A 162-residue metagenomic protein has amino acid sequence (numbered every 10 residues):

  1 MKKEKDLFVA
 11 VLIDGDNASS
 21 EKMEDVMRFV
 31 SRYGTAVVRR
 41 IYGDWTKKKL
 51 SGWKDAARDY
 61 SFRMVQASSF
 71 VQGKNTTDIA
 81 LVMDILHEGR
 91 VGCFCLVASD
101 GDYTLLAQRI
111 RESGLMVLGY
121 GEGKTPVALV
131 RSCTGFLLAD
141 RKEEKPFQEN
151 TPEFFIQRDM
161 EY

Functional and structural regions predicted by a protein language model:
M1-G89, R111, M116: Domain-level signal for Mg2+-assisted phosphodiester chemistry and nucleotide/NA-binding surfaces in nucleic-acid
Y42, G92-S99, L106, I110 (+1 more regions): Acidic beta-strand-to-loop metal/phosphate-binding motif
R63-Q66, C95, L118-G119, L137: Short hydrophobic alpha-helical runs that function as membrane-insertion/retention elements
S69, S99-G101, L115, E122-G123 (+1 more regions): Short, ordered loop/turn segments at secondary-structure junctions
Q72, K124-L129, E144-K145: Short gly/pro/ser/thr-enriched loop/turn and capping motifs at secondary-structure boundaries
A107-L138: VWA/integrin I-like adhesion module and closely mimicked acidic/polar interface patches used
T134-N150: Short, glycine-/small-residue-rich phosphate/pyrophosphate-handling segment
F147-Y162: N-terminal regulatory modules in eukaryotic regulatory proteins
